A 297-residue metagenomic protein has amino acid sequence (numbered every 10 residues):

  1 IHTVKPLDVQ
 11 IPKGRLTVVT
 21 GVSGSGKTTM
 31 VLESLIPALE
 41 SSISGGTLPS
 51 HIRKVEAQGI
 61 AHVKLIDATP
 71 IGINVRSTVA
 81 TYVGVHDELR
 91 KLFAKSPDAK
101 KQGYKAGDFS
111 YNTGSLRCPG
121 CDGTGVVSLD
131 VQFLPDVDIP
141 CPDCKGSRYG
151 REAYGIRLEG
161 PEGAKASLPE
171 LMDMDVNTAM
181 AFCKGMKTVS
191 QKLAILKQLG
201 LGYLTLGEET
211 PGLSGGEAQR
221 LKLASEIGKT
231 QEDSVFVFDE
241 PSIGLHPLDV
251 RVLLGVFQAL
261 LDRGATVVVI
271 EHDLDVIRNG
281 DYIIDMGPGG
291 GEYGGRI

Functional and structural regions predicted by a protein language model:
I1-I297: Conserved phosphate-binding elements of NTP-dependent enzyme cores
